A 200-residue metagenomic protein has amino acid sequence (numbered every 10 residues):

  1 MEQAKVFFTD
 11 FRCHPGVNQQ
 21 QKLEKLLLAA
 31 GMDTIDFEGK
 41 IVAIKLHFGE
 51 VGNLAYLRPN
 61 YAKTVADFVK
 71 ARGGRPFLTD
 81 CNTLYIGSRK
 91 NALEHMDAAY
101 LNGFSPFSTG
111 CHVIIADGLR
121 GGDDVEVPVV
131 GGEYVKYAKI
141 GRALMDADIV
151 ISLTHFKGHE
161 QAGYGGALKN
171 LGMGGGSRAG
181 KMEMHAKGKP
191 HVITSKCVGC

Functional and structural regions predicted by a protein language model:
M1-C200: N-terminal and secondary-structure boundary signal
